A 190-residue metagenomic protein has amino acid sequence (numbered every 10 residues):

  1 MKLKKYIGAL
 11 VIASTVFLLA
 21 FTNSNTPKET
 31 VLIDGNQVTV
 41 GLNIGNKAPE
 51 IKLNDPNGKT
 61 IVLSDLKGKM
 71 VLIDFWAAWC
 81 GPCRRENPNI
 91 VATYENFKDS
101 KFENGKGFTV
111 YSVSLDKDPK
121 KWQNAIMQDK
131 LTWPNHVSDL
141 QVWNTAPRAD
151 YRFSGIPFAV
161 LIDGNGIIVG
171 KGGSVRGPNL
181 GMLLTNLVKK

Functional and structural regions predicted by a protein language model:
M1-T30: Bacterial Sec-dependent N-terminal signal peptides
A20-E50, S64, D99, K120 (+1 more regions): N-proximal helix/coil linker or "cap" segments that precede and/or mark the start of modular domains
I51-V71, E95-N96: A short beta-strand-turn-helix
K67-G68, F75-E95: Conserved redox-active cysteine motifs that mediate thiol-disulfide chemistry, especially di-cysteine Cys-X(1-2)-Cys
M70-V71, F108, P157: Alpha/beta-hydrolase fold active-site loops
R85-S112: Conserved helix-turn-beta segment immediately C-terminal to the redox Cys motif in thioredoxin-like folds
D116, Q123-F158: Short, internal strand/loop/helix patches that form the active-site neighborhood or redox-interaction surface
I156-K190: Thiol-/selenol-based redox modules, centered on thioredoxin-like and closely related oxidoreductase domains
